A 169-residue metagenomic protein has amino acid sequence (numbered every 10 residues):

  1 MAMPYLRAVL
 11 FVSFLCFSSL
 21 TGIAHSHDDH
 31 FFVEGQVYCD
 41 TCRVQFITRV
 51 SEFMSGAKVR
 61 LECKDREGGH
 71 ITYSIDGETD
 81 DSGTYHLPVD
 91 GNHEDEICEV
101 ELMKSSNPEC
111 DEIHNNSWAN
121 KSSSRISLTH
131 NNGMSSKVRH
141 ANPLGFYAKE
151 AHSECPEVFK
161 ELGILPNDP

Functional and structural regions predicted by a protein language model:
M1-F32, C42-S51, N92-P169: Feature of secretome-associated and extracellular-like proteins
A24, T48-V50, D65-E67, I75-D76 (+1 more regions): Beta-strand elements of modular eukaryotic interaction domains
E34-C39, R49-V59: N-terminal helical submodule of small eukaryotic multi-pass membrane proteins
G35, V59, G77-L87: Glycine-centered loop-to-beta-strand initiation motif
Y38-D40, R60-K64, M103-S105: Predominantly extracellular/luminal cell-surface or secreted proteins
T41-Q45, E67-H70: Short, cysteine-centered beta-strand-loop-beta hairpins and adjacent loop/turn segments enriched in charged/polar
S55-A57, G83, E96-C98: A generic structural signal for short beta-strands and their flanking turns/coil linkers
G56-S74: Short amphipathic beta-strand segments in non-cytosolic proteins
